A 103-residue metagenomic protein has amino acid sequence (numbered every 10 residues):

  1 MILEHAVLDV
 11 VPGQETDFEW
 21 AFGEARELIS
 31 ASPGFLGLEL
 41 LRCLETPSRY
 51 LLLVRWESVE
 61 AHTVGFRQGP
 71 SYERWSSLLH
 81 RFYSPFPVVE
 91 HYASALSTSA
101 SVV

Functional and structural regions predicted by a protein language model:
M1, S48-R49: Conserved catalytic motifs of the protein kinase core domain
L3-L8: Active-site-flanking beta-strand signature of metal-NTP-handling nucleotidyl enzymes and homologous cyclase-like
D9, L41, L53-R55: Short hydrophobic/aromatic beta-strand micro-patches that form the beta-sheet surface supporting nucleotide- or nucleic
D9-W20: Short, surface-exposed ligand-recognition loops at beta-strand->loop->(often short) alpha-helix junctions that present
E19, G23, G69-P70: Conserved GNAT-fold acetyl-CoA-binding loop/helix
E27-L36, R55-E90: An amphipathic, aromatic/His-enriched active-site/gating alpha helix that lines ligand/cofactor pockets
E39-S48, S76-V103: Glycine-rich beta-strand-turn "strand-cap" elements at beta-sheet edges
